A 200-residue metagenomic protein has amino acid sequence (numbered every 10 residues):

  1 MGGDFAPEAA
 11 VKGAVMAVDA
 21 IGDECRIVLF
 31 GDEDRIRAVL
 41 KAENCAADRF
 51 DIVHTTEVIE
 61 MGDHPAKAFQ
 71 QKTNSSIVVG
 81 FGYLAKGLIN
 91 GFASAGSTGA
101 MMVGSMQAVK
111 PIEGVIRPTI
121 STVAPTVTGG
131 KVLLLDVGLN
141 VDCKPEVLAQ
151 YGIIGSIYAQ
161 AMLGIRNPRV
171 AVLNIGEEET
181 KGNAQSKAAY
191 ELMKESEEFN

Functional and structural regions predicted by a protein language model:
M1-G2, E57-V58, S97-G99, E177-E178: Short glycine-rich anion-binding loops that position phosphate/pyrophosphate groups of nucleotides and phosphorylated
D4-M61: N-terminal glycine-rich anion-binding loop in soluble enzyme alpha/beta folds
D4-V11, N74-G87, G91-S105, I116-I120 (+3 more regions): Short glycine/serine/threonine-rich phosphate/pyrophosphate-binding segments that cradle anionic phosphate groups
E8, I21-V28, D34-R37, V141-N200: Glycine-rich phosphate/diphosphate-binding loop of Rossmann-like nucleotide-binding domains
L29-G31, V53, S94-G96, V123-A124 (+2 more regions): Short beta-strand segments
C45-I89: Phosphate/nucleotide-donor binding subsite
M61, A100-G104, K110, G129 (+2 more regions): Short, well-ordered, mixed-charge alpha-helical segments that flank or form enzyme active sites
V103-G138, E195-N200: Short, acidic/small-residue loops that bind anionic groups at enzyme active sites
